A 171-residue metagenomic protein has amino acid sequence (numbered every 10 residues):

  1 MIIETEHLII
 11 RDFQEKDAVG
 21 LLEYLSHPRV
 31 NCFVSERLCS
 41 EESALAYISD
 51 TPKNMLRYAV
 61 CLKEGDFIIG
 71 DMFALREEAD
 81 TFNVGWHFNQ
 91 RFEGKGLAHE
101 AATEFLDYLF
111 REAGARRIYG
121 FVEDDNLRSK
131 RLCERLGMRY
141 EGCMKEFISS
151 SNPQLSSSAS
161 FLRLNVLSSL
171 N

Functional and structural regions predicted by a protein language model:
M1-C32, C61-N171: Acyl-donor (CoA/ACP) binding surface of acyl/acetyltransferases
R29-D50: Conserved GNAT-fold acetyl-CoA-binding loop/helix
S40-S43, P52-N54, L62, N89-R91: Juxtamembrane/interface motifs at transmembrane-helix termini
I48-A59, G70: A short helix-loop-beta-strand connector motif used in the catalytic cores of GNAT acetyltransferases and, in some
